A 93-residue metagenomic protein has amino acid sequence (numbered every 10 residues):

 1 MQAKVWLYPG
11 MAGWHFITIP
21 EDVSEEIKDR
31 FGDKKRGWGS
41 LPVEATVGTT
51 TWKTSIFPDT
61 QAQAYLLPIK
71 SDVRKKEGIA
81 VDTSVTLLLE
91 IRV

Functional and structural regions predicted by a protein language model:
M1-A64, T83-S84, L88: Long, compositionally biased stretches
A62-R92: C-terminal structural segments of small proteins and small subunits
